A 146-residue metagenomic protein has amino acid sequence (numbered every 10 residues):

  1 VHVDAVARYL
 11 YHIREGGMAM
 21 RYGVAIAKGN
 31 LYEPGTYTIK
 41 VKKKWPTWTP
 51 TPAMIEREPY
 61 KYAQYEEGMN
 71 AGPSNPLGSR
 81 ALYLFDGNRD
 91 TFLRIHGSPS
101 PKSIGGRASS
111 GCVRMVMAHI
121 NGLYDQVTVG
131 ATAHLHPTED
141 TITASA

Functional and structural regions predicted by a protein language model:
V1-R94, Y124, A146: Gly/Pro-biased beta-strand-loop elements
I26, G97-P99, V127, E139: A short beta-strand motif that forms part of the nucleic acid-binding face of small beta-barrel RNA-binding folds
N30, W45, P101, E139-T141: Short loop/turn segments at secondary-structure transitions that flank enzyme active sites
G78-R80, T91, A108-G111, H119 (+1 more regions): A short pocket-lining beta-strand/turn micro-motif at the edge of beta-sheets
F85-G87, S98-S100, A118, T138: Short, loop-centered acidic/histidine patches that primarily coordinate divalent metals
D90-T91, G97-S98, L135, T141-I142: Short leucine-rich amphipathic alpha-helices used at interfaces
I95-R107: Immediate flanking context of iron-sulfur cluster ligation sites
V113-A146: N-terminal targeting pre-sequences for secretion and organelle import
